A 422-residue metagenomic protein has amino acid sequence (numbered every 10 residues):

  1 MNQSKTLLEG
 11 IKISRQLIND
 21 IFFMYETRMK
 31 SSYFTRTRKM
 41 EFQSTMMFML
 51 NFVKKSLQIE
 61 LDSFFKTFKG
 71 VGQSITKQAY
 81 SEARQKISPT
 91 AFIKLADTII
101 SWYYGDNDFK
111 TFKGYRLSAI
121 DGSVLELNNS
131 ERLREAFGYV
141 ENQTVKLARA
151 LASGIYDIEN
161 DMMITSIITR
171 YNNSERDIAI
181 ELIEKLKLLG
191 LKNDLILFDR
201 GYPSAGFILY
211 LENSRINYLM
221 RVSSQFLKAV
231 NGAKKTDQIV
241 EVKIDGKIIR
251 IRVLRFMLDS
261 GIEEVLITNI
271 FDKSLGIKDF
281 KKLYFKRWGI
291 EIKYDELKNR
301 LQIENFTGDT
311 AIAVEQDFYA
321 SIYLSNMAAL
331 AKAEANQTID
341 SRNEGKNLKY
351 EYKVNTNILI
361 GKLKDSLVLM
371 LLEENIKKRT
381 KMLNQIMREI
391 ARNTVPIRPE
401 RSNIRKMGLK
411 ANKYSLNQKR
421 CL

Functional and structural regions predicted by a protein language model:
M1-F64, G72, Y80-I87, A91-A96 (+4 more regions): Single, function-defining residue in the core of a domain
F68: Helix-hairpin-helix
I100-D108: A short, well-structured juxtamembrane/interface segment
R134-A136: A gly/ser-rich beta-alpha-beta helix-loop segment of oxidoreductase catalytic cores
